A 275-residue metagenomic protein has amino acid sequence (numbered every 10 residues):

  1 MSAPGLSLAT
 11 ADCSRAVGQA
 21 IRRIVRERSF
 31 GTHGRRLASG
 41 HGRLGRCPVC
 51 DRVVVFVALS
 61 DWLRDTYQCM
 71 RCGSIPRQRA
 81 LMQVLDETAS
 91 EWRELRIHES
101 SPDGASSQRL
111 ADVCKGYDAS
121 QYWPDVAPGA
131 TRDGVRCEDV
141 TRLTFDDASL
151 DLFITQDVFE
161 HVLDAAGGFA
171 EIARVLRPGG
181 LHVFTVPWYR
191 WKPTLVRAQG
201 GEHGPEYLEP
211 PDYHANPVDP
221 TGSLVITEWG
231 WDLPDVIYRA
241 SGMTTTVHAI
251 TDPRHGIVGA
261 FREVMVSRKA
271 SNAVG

Functional and structural regions predicted by a protein language model:
M1-L44: Membrane-proximal basic amphipathic "stem/tether" segments
L8, H33-G42, A166-G275: S-adenosyl-L-methionine-dependent methyltransferase catalytic module, highlighting the catalytic core
S39-G45, R64, W92: Flanking scaffold residues of small Cys/His-coordinated metal-binding clusters
C47-C50, C69-C72: Short cysteine-rich clusters marking metal-coordination/redox-active sites
V54, P76, G104: Cys/His-rich microdomains that often coordinate metals
A58-Y67: Short linker/helix segments within small regulatory modules
S74-T88: Short metal-binding segments enriched for Cys and/or His
W92-H203, W231-P234, M265-K269, A273-V274: Conserved SAM-binding loop
